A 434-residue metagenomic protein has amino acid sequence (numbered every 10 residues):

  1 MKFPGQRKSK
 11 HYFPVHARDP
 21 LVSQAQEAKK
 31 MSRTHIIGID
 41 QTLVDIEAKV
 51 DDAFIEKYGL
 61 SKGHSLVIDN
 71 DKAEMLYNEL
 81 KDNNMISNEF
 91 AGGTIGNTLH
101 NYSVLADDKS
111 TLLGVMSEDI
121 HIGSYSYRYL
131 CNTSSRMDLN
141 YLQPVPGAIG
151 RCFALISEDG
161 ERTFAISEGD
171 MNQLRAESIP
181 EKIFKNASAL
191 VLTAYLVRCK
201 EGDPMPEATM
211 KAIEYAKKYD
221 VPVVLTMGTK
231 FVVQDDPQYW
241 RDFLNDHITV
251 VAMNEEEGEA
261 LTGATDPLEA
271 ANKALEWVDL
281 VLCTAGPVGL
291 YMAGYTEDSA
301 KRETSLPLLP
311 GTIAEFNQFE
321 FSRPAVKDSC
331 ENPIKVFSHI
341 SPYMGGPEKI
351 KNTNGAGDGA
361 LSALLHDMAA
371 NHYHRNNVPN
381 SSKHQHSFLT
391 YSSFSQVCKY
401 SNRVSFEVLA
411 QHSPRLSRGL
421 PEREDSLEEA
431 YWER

Functional and structural regions predicted by a protein language model:
M1-S65, I86-F90, K109, V115-P347 (+2 more regions): Ribokinase/PfkB-type carbohydrate-kinase core domain
E56-D82: Active-site gating loops and adjacent loop-to-helix segments of metal-dependent hydrolytic enzymes
N70-E74, A212, A274, S405: Hydrophobic alpha-helical packing residues
M75-I86, A106-L113: Glycine-/proline-rich flexible loop or hinge segments
E89-T111, D358-S362: Active-site alpha-helical elements of protease catalytic centers
H100-V104, H366-A370, R403, E407-A410: Short glycine/serine- and small hydrophobic-enriched flexible loop segments
K351-N354: Short, threonine-centered small-residue motifs that mark membrane-proximal processing/anchoring sites and TM-junction
